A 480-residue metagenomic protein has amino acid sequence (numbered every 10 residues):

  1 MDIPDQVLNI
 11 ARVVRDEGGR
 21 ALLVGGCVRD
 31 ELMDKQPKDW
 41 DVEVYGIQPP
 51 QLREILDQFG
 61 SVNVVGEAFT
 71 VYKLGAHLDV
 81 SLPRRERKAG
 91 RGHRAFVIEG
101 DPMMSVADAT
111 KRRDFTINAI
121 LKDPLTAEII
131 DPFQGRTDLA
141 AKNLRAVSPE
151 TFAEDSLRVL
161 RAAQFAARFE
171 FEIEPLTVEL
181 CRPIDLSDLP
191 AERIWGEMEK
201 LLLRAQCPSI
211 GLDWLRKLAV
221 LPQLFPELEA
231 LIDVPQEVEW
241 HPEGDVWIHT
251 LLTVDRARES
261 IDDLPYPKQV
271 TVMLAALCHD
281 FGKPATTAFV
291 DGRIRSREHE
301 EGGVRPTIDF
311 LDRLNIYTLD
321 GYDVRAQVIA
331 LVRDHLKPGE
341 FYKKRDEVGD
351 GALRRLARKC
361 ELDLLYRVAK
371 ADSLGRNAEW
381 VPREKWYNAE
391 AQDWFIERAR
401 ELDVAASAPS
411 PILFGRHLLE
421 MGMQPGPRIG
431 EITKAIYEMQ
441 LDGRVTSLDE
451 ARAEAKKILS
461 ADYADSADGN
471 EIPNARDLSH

Functional and structural regions predicted by a protein language model:
M1-Y463, D468-N470, D477-H480: Catalytic cores of the polymerase beta-like nucleotidyltransferase superfamily and closely associated nucleotide
